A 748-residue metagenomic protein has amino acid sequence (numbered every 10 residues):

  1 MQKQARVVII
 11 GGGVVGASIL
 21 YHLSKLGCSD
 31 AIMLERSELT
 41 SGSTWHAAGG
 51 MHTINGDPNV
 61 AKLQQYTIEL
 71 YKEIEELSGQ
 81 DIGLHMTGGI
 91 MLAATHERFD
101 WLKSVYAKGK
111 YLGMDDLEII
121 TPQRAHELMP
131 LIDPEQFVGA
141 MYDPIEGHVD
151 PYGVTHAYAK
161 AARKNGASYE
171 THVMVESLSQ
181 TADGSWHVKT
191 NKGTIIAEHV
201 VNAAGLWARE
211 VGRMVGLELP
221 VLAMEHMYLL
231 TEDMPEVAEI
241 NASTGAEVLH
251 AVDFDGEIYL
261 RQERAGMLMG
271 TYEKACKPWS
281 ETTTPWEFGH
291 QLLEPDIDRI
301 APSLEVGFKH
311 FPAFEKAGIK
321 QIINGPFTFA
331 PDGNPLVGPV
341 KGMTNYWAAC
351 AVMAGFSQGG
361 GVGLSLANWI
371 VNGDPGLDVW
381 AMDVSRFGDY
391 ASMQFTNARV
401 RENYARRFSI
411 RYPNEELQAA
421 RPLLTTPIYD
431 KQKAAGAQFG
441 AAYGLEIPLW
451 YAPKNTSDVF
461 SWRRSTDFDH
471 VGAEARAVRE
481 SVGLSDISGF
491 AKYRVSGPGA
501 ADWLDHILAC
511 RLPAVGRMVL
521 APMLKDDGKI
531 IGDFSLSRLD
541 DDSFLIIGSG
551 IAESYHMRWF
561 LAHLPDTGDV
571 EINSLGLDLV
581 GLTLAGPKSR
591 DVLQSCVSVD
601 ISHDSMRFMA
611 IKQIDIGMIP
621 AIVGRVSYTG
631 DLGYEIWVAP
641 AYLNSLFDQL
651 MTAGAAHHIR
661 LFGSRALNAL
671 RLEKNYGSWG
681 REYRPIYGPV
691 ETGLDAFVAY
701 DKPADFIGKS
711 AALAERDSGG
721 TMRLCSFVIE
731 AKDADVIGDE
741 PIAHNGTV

Functional and structural regions predicted by a protein language model:
Q2-V15, I32: Beta1/beta-strand and adjacent pyrophosphate-binding region of the FAD-binding site in flavoprotein oxidoreductases
S18, S177-L293, P302-H310, S392-R406 (+4 more regions): Flavin-dependent oxidoreductases
S24-W45: Glycine-rich FAD pyrophosphate-binding loop
A48-T53, G89-M91, L217-S243, P302 (+4 more regions): Central beta-strand plus flanking loop segment that forms part of the substrate or channel wall within the catalytic
G49-L128, D255-L260, A265-L268, E294 (+2 more regions): Dinucleotide-binding Rossmann-like beta1-alpha1 core, especially the glycine-rich loop that anchors the ADP
E73, A94-T171, E176-G184, K189 (+3 more regions): Flavin (FAD/FMN) cofactor-binding and adjacent substrate-gating region of FAD-dependent oxidoreductase domains
D255, R264, W286-L424: C-terminal catalytic lobe of FAD-dependent flavoproteins
L377-D378, M382-V748: Glycine/proline-enriched, intrinsically flexible loops and inter-domain linkers
